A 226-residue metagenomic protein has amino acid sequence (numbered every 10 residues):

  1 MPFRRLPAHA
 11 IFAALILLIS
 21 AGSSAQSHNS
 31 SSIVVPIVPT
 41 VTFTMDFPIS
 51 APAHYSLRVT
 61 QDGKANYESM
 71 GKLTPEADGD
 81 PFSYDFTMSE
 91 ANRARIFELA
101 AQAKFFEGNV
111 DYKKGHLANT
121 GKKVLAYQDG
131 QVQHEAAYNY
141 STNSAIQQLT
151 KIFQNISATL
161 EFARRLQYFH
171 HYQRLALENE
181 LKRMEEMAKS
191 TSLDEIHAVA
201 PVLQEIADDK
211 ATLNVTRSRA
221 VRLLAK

Functional and structural regions predicted by a protein language model:
M1-F12: Bacterial N-terminal signal peptides that target proteins for export
A10-S20: Bacterial N-terminal signal peptides
S23-I49, N109-K226: Short, well-ordered, aromatic-rich surface patches in folded extracellular/luminal domains
Q26, E90-K113: Charged, amphipathic alpha-helical segments
S31-A77: N-terminal secretory signal peptides
Q61, T87-R95, Y127-Q133: A short, structured loop/turn motif at beta-sheet edges
N66-Y84, K182-E186, A200-Q204: Acidic/histidine-rich, surface-exposed loop or edge segments in extracytoplasmic proteins
S83-T87, A136-A137: A short, exposed loop/beta-hairpin motif centered on an aromatic-Gly-Thr core
